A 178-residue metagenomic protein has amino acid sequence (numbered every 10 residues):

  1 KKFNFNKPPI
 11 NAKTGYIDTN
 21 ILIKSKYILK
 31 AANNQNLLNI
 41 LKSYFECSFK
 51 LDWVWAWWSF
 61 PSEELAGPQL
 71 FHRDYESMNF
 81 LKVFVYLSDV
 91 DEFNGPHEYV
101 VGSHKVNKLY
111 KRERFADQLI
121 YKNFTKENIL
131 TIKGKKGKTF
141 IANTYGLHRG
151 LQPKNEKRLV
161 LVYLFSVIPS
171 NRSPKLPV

Functional and structural regions predicted by a protein language model:
K1-Q69: Non-heme Fe(II)-dependent double-stranded beta-helix
F5, E113-R114, T139, Y145-V178: Non-heme Fe(II)/2-oxoglutarate
C47, H72-E76, L87-P96, G102-H104: Active-site region of the double-stranded beta-helix
C47-V54, G67-Q69, N79-V85, G95 (+1 more regions): Generic beta-strand structural signal
P61-S62, V100-N107, F165-S170: Short edge-strand/loop segments of extracellular domains
P68-Y75, L147-G150: Histidine-centered catalytic micro-motifs
E76-E92, K133-G134, I141, L164-I168: Short, conserved beta-strand element in jelly-roll/cupin
E92-L147: Double-stranded beta-helix
